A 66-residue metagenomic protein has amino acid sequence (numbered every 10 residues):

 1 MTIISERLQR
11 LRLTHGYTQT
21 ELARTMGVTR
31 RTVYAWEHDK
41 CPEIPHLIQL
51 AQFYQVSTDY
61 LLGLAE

Functional and structural regions predicted by a protein language model:
M1-I3: A detector for short, charged/polar N-terminal pre-domain segments
E6-E21, T25, Q49: Short basic helix-loop element that most often maps to the first helix and adjoining turn of HTH DNA-binding modules
L8, L22-A23, V33-W36, L61: Conserved hydrophobic/aromatic packing and binding residues within compact polymer-binding modules
L13, H38-C41, Q52: Residues in soluble alpha-helical coiled-coils and helical-bundle/repeat scaffolds
T14, L62-E66: Short, charged recognition helix plus adjacent turn of helix-turn-helix-like nucleic-acid-binding domains
G27-P42: Recognition helix of helix-turn-helix/homeodomain-like DNA-binding domains that insert into the DNA major groove
P45-Y60: DNA major-groove recognition helix of helix-turn-helix/homeodomain DNA-binding modules
